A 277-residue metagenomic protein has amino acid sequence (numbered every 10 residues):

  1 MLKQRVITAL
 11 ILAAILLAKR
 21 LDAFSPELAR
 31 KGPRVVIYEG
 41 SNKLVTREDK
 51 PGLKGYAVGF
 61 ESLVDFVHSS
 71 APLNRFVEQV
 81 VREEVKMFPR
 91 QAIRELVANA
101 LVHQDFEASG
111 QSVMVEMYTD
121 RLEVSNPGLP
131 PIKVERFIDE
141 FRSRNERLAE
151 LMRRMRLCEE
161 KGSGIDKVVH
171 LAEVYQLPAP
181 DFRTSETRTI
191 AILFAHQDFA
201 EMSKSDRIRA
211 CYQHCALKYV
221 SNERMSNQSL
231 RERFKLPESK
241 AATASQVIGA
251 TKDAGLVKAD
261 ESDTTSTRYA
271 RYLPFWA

Functional and structural regions predicted by a protein language model:
M1-A277: C-terminal regulatory or interaction extensions
